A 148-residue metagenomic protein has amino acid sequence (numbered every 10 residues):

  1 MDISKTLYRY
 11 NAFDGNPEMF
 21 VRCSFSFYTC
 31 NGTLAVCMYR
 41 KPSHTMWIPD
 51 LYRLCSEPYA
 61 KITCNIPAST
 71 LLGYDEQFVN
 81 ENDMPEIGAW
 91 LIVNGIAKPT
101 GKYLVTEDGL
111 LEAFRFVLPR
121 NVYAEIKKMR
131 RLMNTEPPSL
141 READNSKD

Functional and structural regions predicted by a protein language model:
M1-R53: OB-fold ssDNA-binding interfaces and closely related basic DNA-contact patches used across DNA replication/repair
T6, S24, T63, R115-V117: Ser/Thr- (and often Asn-) enriched beta-sheet segments in non-cytosolic proteins
P42-G95: Acidic, aromatic-enriched beta-alpha/helix-loop junctions
N80-M133: Short, compact, well-ordered microdomains
P137-R141: Short, intrinsically disordered terminal segments enriched in charged and Pro/Gly residues
N145-D148: Short acidic DE-rich linear segments
